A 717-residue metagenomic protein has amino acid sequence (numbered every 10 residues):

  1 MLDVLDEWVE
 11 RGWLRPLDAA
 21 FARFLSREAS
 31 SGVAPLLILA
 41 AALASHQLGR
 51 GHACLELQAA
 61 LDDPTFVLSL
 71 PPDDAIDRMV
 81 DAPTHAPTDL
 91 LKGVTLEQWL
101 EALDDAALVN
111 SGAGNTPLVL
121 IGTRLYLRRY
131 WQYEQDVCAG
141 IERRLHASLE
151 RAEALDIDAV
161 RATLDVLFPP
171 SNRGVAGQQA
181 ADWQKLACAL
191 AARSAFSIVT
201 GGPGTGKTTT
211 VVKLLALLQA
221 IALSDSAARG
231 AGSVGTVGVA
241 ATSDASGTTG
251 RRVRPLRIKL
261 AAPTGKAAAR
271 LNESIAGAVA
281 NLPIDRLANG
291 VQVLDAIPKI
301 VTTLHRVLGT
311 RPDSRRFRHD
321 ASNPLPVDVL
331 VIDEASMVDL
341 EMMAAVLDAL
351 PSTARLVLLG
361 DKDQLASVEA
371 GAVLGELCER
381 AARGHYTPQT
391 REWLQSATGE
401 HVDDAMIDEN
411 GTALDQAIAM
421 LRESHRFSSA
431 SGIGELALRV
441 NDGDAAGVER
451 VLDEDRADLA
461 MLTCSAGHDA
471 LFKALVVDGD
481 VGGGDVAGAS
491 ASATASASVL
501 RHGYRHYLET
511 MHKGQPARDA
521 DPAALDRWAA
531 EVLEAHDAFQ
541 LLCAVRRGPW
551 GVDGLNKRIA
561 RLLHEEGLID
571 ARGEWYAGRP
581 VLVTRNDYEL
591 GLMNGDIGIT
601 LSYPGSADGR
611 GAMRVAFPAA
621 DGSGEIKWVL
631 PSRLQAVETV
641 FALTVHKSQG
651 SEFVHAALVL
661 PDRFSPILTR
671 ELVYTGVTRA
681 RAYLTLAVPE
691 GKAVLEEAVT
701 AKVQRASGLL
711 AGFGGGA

Functional and structural regions predicted by a protein language model:
L2-D156, A349: N-terminal accessory nucleic-acid engagement/regulatory domains that precede and modulate ATP-driven motor cores
A60, V137, T264, D333 (+7 more regions): Residue-level signature of catalytic and energy-coupling elements of molecular machines, predominantly ATP/GTP-dependent
I157-D182: N-terminal pre-Walker A segment at the start of P-loop NTPase domains
A176-S194: N-terminal pre-P-loop "Q-motif" helix
L186, S194-R456, G691: ASCE P-loop NTPase helicase motor core
C188-L190, P203, G250-R252, L260 (+13 more regions): Replace "in large, NTP-powered and nucleic-acid-processing enzymes" with "in large, NTP-powered factors and other
D363, S367-V581, D587-L590: Conserved helicase motor core of P-loop NTPases
D442, D596-D608, A612-A717: C-terminal accessory regions
